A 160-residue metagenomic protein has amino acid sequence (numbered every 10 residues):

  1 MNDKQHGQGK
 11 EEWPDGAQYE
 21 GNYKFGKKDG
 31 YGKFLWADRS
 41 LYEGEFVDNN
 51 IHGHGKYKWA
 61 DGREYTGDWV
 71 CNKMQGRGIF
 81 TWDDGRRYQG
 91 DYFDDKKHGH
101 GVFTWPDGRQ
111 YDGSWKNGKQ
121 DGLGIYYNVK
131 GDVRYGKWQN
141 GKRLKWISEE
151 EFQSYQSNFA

Functional and structural regions predicted by a protein language model:
M1-A160: Intrinsically disordered, low-complexity repeat tracts enriched in Gly/Pro/Ser/Thr and acidic residues, frequently
